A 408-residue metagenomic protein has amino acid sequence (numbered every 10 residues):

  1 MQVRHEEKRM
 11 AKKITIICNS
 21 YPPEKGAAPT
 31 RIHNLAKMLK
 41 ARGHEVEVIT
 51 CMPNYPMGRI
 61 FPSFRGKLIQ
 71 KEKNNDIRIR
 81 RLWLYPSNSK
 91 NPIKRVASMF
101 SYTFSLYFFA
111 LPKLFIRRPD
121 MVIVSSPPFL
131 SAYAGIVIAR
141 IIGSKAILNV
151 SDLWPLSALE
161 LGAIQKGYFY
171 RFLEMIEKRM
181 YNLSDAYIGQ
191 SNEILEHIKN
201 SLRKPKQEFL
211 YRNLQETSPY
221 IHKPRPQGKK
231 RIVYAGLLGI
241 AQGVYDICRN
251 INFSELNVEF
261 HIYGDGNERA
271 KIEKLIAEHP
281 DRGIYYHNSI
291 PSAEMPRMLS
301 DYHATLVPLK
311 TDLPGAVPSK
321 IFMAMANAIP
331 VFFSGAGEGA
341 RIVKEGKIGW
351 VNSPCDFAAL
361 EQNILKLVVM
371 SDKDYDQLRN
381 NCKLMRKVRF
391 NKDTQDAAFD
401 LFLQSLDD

Functional and structural regions predicted by a protein language model:
H5-E72, R249-S254: N-terminal subdomain of nucleotide-sugar transferases
L111, L130-Y133, V137-I142, G167-Y187: Membrane-proximal helix-turn-helix segments that form the acceptor-binding/catalytic region of lipid-linked
D185, L299-P314, I329: Acidic donor-binding loop of glycosyltransferase active sites
E193, N213-L214: Carbohydrate-associated surface elements
Q215, P224-Q242, I247-I251, E255 (+2 more regions): Conserved donor-binding/catalytic core segment of Leloir-type glycosyltransferases
K229, H261-Y263, A270-P296: Nucleotide-activated donor-binding/catalytic signature segment of Leloir-type glycosyltransferases, i.e., the conserved
R297, C355, A359, D372-Q404: A charged, aromatic-enriched C-terminal amphipathic alpha-helix characteristic of glycosyltransferases across folds
T311, E345, W350-F357, K366-D372: Conserved acidic donor-binding segment of nucleotide-sugar-dependent glycosyltransferases
